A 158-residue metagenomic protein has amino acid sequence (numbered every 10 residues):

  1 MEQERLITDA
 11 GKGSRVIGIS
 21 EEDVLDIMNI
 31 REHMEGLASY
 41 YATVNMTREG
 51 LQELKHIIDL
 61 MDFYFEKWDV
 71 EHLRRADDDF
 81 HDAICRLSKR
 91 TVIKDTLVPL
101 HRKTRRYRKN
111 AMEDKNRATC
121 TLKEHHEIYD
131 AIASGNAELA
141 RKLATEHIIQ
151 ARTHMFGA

Functional and structural regions predicted by a protein language model:
M1-Y40, V44, E49, D82 (+4 more regions): Short linear motifs at protein or domain termini
G11, M34, H56, C120-K123: Alpha-helix N-cap/N′ positions at the starts of helices
R15, A42-N45, Y64, T119 (+1 more regions): Short N-terminal micro-motifs specific to bacterial/archaeal maturation and metal-cluster initiation sites
I27, R31, R48-N110, E124-D130 (+1 more regions): Conserved amphipathic alpha-helical segments that form helical-bundle/coiled-coil interaction surfaces
E113-R117: Solvent-exposed loop and edge beta-strand segments that line ligand/cofactor-binding and catalytic clefts
